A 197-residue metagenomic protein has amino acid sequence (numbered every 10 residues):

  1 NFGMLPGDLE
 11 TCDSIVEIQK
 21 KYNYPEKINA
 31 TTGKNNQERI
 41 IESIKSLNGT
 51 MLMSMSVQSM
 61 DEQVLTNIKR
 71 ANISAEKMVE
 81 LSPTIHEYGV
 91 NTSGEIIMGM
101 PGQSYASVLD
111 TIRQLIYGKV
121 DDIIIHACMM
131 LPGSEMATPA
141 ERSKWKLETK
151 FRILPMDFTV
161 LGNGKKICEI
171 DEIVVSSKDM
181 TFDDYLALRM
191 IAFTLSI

Functional and structural regions predicted by a protein language model:
N1-M100: Conserved SAM/AdoMet-binding glycine-rich loop
P6-D8, Q63-K69, M98-A106, V120-F182 (+1 more regions): Flexible glycine/acidic-rich beta-alpha junction loops that bind and position SAM and/or redox cofactors in anaerobic
V16, V79-S82, H86, V108-I116 (+2 more regions): Short, well-ordered alpha-helical packing segments
R39-I44, P101-Y117, F182: Catalytic cores of alpha/beta
K45-L52, L115-I125: Structural recognition of alpha->loop->beta junctions
L186, M190-I197: C-terminal non-catalytic alpha-helical accessory regions
